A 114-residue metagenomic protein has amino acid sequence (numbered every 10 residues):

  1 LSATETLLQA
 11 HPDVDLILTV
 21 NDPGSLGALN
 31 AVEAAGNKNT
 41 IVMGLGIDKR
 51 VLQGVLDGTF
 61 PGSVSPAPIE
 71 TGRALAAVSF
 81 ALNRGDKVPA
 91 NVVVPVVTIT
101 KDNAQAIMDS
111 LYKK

Functional and structural regions predicted by a protein language model:
L1-K114: A residue-level marker of the well-folded mature domains of exported/periplasmic proteins
